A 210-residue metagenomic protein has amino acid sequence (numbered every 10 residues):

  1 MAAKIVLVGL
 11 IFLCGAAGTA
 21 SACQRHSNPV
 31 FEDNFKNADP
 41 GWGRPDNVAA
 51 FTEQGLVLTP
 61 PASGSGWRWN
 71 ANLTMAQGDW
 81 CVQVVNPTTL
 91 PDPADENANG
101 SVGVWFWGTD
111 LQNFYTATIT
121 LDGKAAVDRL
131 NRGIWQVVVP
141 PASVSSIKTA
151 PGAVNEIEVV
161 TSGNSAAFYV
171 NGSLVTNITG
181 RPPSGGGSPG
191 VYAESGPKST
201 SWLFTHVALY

Functional and structural regions predicted by a protein language model:
V6-A16: Bacterial N-terminal signal peptides
C23-R44: Extracellular carbohydrate-recognition regions
F35, V82, G152-T161, A166-F168: Short tryptophan-centered beta-strand motifs in secreted/extracellular beta-sheet-rich domains of glycan-recognition
N47-G66: Short carbohydrate-recognition loop motifs
P60-N131: Secretory/extracellular carbohydrate-interaction modules and structurally similar beta-sandwich "look-alikes"
R132-E156: Short, aromatic/His-centered strand-loop micro-motif at the edge of beta-sheets
Y169-S173: Short strand-turn-strand beta-turns centered on an Asx-Gly dipeptide
I178-H206: Flexible glycan-contacting loops in extracellular carbohydrate-active proteins
